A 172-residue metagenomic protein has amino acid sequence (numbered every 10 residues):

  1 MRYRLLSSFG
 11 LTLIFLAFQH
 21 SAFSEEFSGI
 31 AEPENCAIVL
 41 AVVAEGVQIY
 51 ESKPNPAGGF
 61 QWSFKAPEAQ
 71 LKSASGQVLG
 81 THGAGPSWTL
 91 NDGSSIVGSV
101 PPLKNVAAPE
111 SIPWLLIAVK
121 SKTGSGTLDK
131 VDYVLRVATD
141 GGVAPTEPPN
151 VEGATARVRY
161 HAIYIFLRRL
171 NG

Functional and structural regions predicted by a protein language model:
M1-F9: Bacterial N-terminal signal peptides that target proteins for export
Y3, F18-Q19: Residue-level micro-sites within transmembrane alpha helices that shape and flank functional polar/acidic positions
S8-A17: Bacterial N-terminal signal peptides
H20-S24: Sec/Tat signal peptide C-region and signal peptidase I cleavage site
E25-I49, P56-G172: Primary mode marks residue(s) on the alpha4-beta5-alpha5 output face of response regulator receiver
